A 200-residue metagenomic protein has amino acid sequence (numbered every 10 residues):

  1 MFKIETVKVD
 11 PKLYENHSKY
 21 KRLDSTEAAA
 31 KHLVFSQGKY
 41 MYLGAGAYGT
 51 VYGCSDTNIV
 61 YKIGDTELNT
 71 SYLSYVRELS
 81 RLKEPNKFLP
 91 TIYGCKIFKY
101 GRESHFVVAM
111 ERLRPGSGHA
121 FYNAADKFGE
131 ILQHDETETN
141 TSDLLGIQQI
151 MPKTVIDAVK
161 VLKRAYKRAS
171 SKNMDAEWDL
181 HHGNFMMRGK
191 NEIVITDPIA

Functional and structural regions predicted by a protein language model:
F2-T57: ATP-binding glycine-rich phosphate-binding loop
K39-G101: ATP-binding glycine-rich loop module of kinase domains
A47, E103-H105, H181-G183: Short, surface-exposed coil-to-beta transition loops
I59, F88, F106-V108, A176 (+1 more regions): Protein kinase-like catalytic core scaffold
F88-V159: Conserved structural core of kinase catalytic domains
K160-A165: Extracytoplasmic/periplasmic ligand-binding sensor domains of two-pass membrane signal-transduction receptors
R168-A200: Catalytic activation segment of kinase domains across protein kinase-like and atypical kinase folds
